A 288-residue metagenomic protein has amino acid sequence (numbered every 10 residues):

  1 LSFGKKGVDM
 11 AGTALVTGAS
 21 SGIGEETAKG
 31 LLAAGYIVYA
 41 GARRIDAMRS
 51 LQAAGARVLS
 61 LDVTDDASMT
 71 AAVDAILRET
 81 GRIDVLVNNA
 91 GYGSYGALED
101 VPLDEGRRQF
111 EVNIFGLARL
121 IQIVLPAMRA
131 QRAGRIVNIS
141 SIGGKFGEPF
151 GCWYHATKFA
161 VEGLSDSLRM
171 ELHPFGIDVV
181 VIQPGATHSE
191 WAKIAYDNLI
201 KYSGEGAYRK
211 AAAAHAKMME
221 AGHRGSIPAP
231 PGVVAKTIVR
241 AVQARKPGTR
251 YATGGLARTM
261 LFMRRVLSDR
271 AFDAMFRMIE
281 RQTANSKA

Functional and structural regions predicted by a protein language model:
S20-S21: Conserved glycine-rich cofactor-binding loop
L61-A71, L103-D104: The beta1-alpha1 cofactor-binding region of Rossmann-like NAD(H)/NADP(H)-dependent oxidoreductases
A75-N88, S94: A glycine-rich helix->loop->beta "capping" turn within Rossmann-like NAD(P)(H)-dependent oxidoreductase domains
A97-L98, E105-R107: Substrate-binding pocket helix/loop in short-chain dehydrogenase/reductase
I121, T157-A160: Active-site helix of classical SDR
S141: Residue(s) in the substrate-gating loop at a strand-loop-helix junction that position the organic substrate next
P174-R224: C-terminal beta-strand-loop-alpha-helix "lid" module of Rossmann-like NAD(P)-dependent dehydrogenases
